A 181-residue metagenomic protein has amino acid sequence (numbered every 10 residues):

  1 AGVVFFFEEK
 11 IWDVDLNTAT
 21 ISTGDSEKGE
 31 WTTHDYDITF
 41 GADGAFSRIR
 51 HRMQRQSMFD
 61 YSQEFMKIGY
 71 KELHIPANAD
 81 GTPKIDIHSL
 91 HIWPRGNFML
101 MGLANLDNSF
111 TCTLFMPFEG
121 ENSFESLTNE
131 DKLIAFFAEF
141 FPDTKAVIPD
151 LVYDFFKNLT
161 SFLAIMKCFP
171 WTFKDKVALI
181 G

Functional and structural regions predicted by a protein language model:
G2-I11: A conserved beta-strand/loop element that lines the FAD pocket in flavoprotein oxidoreductases
D13, T18-I38, A42-D175: Conserved FAD-binding catalytic core of PHBH/FMO-like flavoproteins
L179-I180: Residue-level marker for buried hydrophobic side chains located in beta-strands that build the well-ordered beta-sheet
